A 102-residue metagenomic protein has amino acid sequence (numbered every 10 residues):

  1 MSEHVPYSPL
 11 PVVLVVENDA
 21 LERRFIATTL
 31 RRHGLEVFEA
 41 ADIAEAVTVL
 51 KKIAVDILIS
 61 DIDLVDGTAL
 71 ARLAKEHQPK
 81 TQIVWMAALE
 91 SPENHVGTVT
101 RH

Functional and structural regions predicted by a protein language model:
M1-N18, R24-A27, H33, A44 (+4 more regions): Non-catalytic signal-transmission and effector/linker regions of two-component phosphorelay proteins
L14, A74, K80-E93, G97: A short, hydrophobic beta-strand element within the central beta-sheet of small alpha/beta folds
F38: Conserved beta-strand positions in the Rossmann-like core of class I SAM-dependent methyltransferases
D42, V65-L70: Acidic catalytic/metal-coordinating carboxylates
V47-T48, T68-T81: Short amphipathic alpha-helix used as the core "switch/output" element in two-component signaling
I59-D63: Active-site residues of response regulator receiver
T98-H102: Active-site regions of enzymes building and remodeling cell-envelope glycoconjugates
